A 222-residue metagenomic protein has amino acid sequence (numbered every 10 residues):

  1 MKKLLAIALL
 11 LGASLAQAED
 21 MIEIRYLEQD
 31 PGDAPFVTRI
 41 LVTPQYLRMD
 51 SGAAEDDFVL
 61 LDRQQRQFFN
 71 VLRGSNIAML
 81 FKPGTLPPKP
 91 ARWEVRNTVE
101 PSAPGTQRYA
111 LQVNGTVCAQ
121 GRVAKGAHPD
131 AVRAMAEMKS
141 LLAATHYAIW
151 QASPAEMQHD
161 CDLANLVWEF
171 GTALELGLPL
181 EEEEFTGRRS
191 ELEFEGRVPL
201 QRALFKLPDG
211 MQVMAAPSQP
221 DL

Functional and structural regions predicted by a protein language model:
M1, A18-E19: Absolute protein N-terminus
K2-I7: Sec-dependent signal peptide recognition, specifically the positively charged N-region followed immediately by
A8-A18: Hydrophobic h-region of N-terminal signal peptides that target proteins for export in Gram-negative bacteria
E19-L222: Extended soluble regions of mature proteins
